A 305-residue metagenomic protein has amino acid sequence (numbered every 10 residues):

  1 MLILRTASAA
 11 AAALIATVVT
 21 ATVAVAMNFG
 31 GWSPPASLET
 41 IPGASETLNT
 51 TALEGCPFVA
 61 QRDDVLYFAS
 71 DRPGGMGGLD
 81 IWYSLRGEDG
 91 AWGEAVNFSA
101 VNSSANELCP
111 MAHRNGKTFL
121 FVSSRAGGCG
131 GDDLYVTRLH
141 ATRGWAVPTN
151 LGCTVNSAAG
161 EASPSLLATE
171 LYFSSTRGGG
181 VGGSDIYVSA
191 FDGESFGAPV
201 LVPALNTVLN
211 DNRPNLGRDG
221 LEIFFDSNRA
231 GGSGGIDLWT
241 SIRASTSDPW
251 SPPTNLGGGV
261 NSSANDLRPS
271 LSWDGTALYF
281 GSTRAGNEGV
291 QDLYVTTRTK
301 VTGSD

Functional and structural regions predicted by a protein language model:
M1-T6: Positively charged n-region of N-terminal signal peptides that target proteins for export
A9-T22: Bacterial N-terminal signal peptides
A24-D305: Short, conserved micro-motifs composed of acidic
